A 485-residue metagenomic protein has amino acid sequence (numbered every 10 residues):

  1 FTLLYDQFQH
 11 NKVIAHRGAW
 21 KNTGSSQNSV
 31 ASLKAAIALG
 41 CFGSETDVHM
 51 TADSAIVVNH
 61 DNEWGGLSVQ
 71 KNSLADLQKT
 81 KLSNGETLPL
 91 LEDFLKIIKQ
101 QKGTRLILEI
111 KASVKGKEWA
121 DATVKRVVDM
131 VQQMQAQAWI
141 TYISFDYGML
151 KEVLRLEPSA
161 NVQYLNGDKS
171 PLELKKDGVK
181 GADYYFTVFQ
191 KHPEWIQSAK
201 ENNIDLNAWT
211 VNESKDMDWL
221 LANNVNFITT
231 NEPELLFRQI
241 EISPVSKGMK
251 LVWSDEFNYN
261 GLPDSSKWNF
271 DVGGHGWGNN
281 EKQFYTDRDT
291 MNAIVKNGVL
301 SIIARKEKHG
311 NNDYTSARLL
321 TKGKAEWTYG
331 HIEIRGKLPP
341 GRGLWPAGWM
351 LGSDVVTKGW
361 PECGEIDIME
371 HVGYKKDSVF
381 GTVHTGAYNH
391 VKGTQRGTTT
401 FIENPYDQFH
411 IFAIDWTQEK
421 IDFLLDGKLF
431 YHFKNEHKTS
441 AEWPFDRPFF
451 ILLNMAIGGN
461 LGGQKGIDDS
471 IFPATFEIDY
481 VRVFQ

Functional and structural regions predicted by a protein language model:
F1-K247: Phosphate-group recognition and catalysis centered on beta-loop-alpha active-site segments
I242-Q485: GH16 jelly-roll
